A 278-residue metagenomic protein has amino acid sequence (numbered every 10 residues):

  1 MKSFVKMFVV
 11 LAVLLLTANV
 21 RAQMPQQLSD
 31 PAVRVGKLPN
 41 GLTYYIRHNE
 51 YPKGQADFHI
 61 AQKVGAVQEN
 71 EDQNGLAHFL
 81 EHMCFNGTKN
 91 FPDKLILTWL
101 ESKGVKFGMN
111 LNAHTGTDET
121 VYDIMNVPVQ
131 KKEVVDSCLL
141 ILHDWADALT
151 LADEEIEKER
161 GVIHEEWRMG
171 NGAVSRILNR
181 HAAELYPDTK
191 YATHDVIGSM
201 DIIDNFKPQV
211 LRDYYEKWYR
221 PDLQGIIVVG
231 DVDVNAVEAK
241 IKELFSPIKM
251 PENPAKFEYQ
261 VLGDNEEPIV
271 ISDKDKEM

Functional and structural regions predicted by a protein language model:
M1-K6: Positively charged n-region of N-terminal signal peptides that target proteins for export
M7-T17: Bacterial N-terminal signal peptides
A18-A22: Boundary at the C-terminal end of the N-terminal hydrophobic targeting segment
Q23-R34, Y122-M125, K132, L140 (+2 more regions): Histidine-acidic residue clusters that define the catalytic metal-binding segment of zinc metallopeptidase domains
Q26-I60: Mature N-terminal segment immediately following signal peptide/propeptide cleavage in secreted/periplasmic
Q62-R176, N205-L223, V234-A236, K240-E243: Active-site-adjacent, His/Asp/Glu-enriched structural segments that form or flank metal-binding and acid/base networks
V162-E184, Q260-M278: Short acidic/His-enriched helical or mixed secondary-structure segments at domain edges of catalytic enzymes and some
D188, G225-M278: An aromatic/glycine/proline-enriched structural segment found at the starts of mature extracellular/organellar domains
